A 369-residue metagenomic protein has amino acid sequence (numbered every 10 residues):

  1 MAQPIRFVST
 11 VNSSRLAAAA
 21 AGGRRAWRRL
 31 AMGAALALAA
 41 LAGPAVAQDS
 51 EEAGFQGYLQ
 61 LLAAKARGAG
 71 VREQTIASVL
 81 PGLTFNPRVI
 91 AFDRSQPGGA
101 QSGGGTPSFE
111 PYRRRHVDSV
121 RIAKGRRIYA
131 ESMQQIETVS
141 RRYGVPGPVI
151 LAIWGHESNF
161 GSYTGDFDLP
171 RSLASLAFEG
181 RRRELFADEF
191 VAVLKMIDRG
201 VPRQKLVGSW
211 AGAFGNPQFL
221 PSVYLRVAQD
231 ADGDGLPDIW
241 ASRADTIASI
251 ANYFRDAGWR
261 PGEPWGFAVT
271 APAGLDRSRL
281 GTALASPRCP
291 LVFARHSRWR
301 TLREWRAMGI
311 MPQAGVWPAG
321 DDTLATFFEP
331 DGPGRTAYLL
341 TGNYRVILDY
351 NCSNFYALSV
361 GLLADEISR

Functional and structural regions predicted by a protein language model:
M1-R25: N-terminal secretory signal peptides that target proteins for export/translocation
G22, A31-L41: Bacterial N-terminal signal peptides
G43-A47: Sec/Tat signal peptide C-region and signal peptidase I cleavage site
Q48-S140: An acidic, Gly/Ser/Thr/Pro-rich helix-cap/linker signature
A66, T75-P87, G144-G161, V193-M196 (+1 more regions): Short, functionally critical alpha-helical segments immediately adjacent to catalytic or ligand/cofactor-binding
R114-R127, R183, L225-A241, R345: Substrate-binding clefts and substrate-entry loops adjacent to catalytic sites of polymer-processing enzymes acting on
R203-P318: Flexible, glycine-rich surface segments
L275, A283-R369: C-terminal soluble interaction/assembly domains
